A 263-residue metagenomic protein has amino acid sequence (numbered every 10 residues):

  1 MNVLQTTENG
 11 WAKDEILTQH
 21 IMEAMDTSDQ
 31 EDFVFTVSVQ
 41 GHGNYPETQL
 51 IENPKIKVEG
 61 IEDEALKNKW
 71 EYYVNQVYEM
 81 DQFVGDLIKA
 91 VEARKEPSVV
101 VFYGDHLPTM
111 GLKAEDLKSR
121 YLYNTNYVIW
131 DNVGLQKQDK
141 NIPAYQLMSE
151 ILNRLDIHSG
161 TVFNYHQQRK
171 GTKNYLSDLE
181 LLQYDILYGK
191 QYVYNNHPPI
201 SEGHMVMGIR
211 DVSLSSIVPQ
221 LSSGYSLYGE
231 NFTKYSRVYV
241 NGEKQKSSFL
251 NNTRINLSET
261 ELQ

Functional and structural regions predicted by a protein language model:
M1-N252: Solvent-exposed soluble domains appended to multi-pass membrane proteins
L257-Q263: Surface-exposed, short loops/turns at beta-strand junctions within beta-sandwich domains
